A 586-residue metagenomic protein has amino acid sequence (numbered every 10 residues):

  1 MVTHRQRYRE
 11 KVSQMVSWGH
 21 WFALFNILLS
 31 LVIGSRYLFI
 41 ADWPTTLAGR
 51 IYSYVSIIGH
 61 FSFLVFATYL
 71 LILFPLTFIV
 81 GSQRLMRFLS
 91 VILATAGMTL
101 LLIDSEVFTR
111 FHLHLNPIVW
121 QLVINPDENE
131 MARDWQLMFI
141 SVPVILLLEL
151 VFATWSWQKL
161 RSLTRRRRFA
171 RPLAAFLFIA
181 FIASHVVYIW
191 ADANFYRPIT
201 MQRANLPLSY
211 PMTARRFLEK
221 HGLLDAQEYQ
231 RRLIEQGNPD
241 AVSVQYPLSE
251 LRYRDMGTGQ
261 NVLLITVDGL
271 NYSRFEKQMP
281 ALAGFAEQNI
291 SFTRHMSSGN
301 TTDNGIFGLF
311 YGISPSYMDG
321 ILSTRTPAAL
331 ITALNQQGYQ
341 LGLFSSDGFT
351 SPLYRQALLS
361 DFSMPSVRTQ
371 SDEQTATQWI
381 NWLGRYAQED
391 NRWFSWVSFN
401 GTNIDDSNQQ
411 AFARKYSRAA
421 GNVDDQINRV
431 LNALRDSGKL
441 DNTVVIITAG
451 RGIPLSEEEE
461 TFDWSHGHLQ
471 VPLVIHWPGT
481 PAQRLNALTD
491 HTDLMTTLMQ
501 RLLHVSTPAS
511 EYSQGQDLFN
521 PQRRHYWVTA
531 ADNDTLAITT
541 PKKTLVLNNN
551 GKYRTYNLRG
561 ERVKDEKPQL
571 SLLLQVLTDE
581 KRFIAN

Functional and structural regions predicted by a protein language model:
M1-S209: Transmembrane and membrane-interface helices of multi-pass, inner-membrane envelope-modifying transferases
V2-I27, V80-S82, F88, A153-R197 (+2 more regions): Membrane-interface soluble catalytic domains
M15, N26, A433-N442, I446-T480: Histidine-centered active-site microenvironments of extracellular/periplasmic hydrolases and transferases
G49-I51, V55-S56, M318-I321, A413-S417 (+2 more regions): Active-site rim elements
I58, D268, L309, L334 (+5 more regions): Generic structural signal for small/hydrophobic residues in well-ordered secondary structure, especially within
F178-S407, G515: Active-site-proximal alpha/beta segments of enzymes that process anionic O-linked groups
N300-I313, L431, E460-A509: Substrate-binding rim/cap in mid-to-C-terminal beta-strand-loop elements of soluble/periplasmic
P352, W382-D425, R429, P454-S465: Active-site His/acidic residue clusters
